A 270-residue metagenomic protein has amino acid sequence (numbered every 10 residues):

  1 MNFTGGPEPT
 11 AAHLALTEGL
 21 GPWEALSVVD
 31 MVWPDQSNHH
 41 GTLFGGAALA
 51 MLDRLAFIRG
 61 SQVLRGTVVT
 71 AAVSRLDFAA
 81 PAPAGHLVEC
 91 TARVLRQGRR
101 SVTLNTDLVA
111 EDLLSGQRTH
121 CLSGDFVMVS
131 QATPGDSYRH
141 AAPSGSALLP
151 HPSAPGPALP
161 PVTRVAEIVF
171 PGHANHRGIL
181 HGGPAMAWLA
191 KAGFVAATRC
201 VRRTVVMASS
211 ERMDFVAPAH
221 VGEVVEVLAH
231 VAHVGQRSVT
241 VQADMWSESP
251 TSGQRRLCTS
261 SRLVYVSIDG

Functional and structural regions predicted by a protein language model:
N2-A72, F126-V206, V266-G270: Hot-dog-fold acyl-thioester-processing enzymes
F3-A11, L16, P22, L26-V28 (+4 more regions): HotDog/MaoC-like acyl-thioester-processing domains
A56-V102, T119-S123, G193-V234, V239 (+1 more regions): Hydrophobic beta-strand-centered segment that forms part of the acyl-chain substrate-binding groove
